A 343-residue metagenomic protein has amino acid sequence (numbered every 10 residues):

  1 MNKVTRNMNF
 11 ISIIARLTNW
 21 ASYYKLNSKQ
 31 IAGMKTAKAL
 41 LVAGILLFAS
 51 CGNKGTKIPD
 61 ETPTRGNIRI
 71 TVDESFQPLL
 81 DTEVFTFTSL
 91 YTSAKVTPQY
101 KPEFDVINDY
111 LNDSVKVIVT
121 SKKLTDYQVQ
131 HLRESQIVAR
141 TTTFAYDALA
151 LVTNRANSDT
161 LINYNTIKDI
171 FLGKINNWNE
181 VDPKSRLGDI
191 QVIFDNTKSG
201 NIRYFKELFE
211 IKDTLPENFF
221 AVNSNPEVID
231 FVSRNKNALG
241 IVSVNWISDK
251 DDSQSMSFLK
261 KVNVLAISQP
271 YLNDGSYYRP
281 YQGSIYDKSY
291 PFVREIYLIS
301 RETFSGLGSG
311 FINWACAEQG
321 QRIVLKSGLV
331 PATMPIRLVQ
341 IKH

Functional and structural regions predicted by a protein language model:
M1-I70, I341-H343: Bacterial Sec-dependent N-terminal signal peptides
A37-A39, A139, Y286: Generic detector of short alpha-helix boundary/capping microenvironments and adjacent low-complexity segments
C51-T92, Q99, E103-F104, N108-L111 (+2 more regions): Exported/periplasmic ABC-transporter solute-binding proteins
F104-S135, K250: Pocket-flanking alpha-helical
V115, I137, F258-K260: Short, hinge-like loop/turn segments at secondary-structure boundaries
K123-Y127, Q136-A139, S158-N163: Peptidyl-prolyl cis-trans isomerase
R140, F144: Conserved catalytic cores of soluble enzyme domains, especially glycine-rich substrate-binding beta-alpha loops
